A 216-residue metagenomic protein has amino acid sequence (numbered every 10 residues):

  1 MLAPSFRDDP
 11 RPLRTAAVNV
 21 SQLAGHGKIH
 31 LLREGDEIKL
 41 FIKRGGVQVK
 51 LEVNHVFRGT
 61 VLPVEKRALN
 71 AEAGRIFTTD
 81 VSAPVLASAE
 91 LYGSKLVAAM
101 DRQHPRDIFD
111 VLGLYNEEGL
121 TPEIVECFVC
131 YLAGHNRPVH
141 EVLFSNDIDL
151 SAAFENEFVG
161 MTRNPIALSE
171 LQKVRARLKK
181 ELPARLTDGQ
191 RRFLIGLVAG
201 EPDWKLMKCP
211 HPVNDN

Functional and structural regions predicted by a protein language model:
L2-N216: Compositionally biased terminal segments of proteins
